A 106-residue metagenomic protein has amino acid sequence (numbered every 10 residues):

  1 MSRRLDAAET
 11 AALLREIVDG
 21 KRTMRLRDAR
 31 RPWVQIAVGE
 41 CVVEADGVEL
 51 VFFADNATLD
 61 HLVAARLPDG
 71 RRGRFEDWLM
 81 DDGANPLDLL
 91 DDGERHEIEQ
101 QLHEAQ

Functional and structural regions predicted by a protein language model:
M1-D46, F75-L89: Negatively charged, low-complexity tracts enriched in Asp/Glu with abundant Ser/Thr
D19, A57, Q100-E104: Short, intrinsically disordered, mixed-charge
L50-P86: Intrinsically disordered, low-complexity regulatory segments enriched in Ser/Thr/Pro and charged residues
L79-Q106: Amphipathic alpha-helical binding modules
